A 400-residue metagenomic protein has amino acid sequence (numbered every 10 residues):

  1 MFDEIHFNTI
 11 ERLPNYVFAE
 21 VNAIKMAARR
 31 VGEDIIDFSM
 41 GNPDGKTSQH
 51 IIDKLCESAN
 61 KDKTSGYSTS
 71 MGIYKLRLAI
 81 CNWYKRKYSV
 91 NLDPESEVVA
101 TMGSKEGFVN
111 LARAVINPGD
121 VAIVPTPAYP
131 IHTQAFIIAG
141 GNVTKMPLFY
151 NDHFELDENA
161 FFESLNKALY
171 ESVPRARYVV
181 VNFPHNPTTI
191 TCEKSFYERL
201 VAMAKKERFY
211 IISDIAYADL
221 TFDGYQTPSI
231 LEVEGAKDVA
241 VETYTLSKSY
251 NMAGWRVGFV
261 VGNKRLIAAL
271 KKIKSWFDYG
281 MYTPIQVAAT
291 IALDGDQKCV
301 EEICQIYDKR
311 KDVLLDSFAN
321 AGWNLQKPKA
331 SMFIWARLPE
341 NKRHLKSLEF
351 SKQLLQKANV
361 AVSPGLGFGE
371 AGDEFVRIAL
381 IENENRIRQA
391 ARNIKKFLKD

Functional and structural regions predicted by a protein language model:
F2-M102, N110, L293-G295, D400: N-terminal small-domain helix-loop-helix segment of the aminotransferase-like
V90, T144, R343-K346, Q353-V362 (+1 more regions): PLP-dependent enzyme catalytic core of the Aspartate aminotransferase-like
A114-F136: Conserved PLP-anchoring active-site segment centered on the Schiff-base-forming lysine
I137-V143: A short helix-loop-beta submotif of the ANL/AMP-binding
T144, L148-G224: Active-site phosphate-binding strand-loop segment of PLP-dependent enzymes
Q226, V233-A269, M281: Active-site PLP attachment segment
L270-F277, A292-D316, R343-H344: Structural signature of PLP-dependent enzymes
T290, Q305-F318, L325-L338, G372: Conserved glycine-rich beta-strand-loop-beta hairpin in the small C-terminal domain of fold type I
